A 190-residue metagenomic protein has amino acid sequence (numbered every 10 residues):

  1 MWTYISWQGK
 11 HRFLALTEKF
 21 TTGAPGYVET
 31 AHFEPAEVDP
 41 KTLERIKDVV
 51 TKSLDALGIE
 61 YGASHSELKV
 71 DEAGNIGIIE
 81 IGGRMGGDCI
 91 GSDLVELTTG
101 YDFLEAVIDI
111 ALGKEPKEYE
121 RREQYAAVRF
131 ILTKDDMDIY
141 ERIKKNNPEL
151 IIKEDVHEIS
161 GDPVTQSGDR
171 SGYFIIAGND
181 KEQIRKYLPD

Functional and structural regions predicted by a protein language model:
M1-I76: Internal nucleotide-binding/catalytic subdomain
S6, T17-E18, G82-G83, T133-D135 (+1 more regions): A broadly conserved detector of short glycine/acidic/proline-rich loop/turn motifs that flank catalytic sites and bind
A24-P25, C89, R185: Short helix/loop capping segments that flank catalytic or ligand/cofactor-binding pockets
G26-Y27, G87, V164-D169: Short, flexible turn/loop "capping" segments at secondary-structure junctions
D39, L43-I46, G100, K181-I184: Generic structural signal for well-ordered, non-membrane alpha-helical segments in soluble metabolic enzymes
R45-S66, E72, G82-D135: Active-site "cap" helix and flanking loop/linker of ATP-utilizing ligase/carboxylase catalytic domains
I78-E80: Pre-DFG segment of protein kinase catalytic domains
A106-D190: Peripheral (often C-terminal) accessory segments that flank ATP-dependent C-N-forming ligase machineries
